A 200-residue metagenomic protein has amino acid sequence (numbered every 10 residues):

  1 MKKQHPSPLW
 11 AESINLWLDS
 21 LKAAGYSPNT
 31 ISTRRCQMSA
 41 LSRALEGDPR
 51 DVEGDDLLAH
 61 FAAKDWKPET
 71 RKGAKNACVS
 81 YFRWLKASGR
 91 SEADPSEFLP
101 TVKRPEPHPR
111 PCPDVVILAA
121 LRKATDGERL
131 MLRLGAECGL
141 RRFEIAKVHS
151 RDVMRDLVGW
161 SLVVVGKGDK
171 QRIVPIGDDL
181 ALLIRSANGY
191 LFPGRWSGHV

Functional and structural regions predicted by a protein language model:
M1-K2, N15-H108: N-terminal core-binding DNA-recognition domain of tyrosine recombinases/integrases
K2-A11: A detector for short, charged/polar N-terminal pre-domain segments
S13, Q37, D56, A77 (+4 more regions): Charged catalytic carboxylate motif
T70, A74, P113, G127-E128 (+1 more regions): Hydrophobic (often cysteine-bearing) scaffold residues that line and stabilize catalytic clefts of nucleotide/cofactor
C112-R142, A146, V158-G159: Basic, Lys/Arg- and aromatic-enriched nucleic-acid-binding interface segment
K147-I184: Conserved tyrosine-mediated DNA breakage-rejoining catalytic core shared by Y-recombinases
G177-V200: Active-site/catalytic core of tyrosine-dependent DNA strand-transfer enzymes
